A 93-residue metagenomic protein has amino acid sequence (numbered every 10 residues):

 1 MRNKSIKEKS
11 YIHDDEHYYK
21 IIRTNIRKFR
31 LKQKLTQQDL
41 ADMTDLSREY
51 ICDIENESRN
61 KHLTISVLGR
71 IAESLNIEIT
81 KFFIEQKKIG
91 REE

Functional and structural regions predicted by a protein language model:
R2-I12, K81-E93: Short, charged recognition helix plus adjacent turn of helix-turn-helix-like nucleic-acid-binding domains
K4-K32: A short, Lys/Arg-rich alpha-helix, primarily the initiator
T24-M43, R70: Short basic helix-loop element that most often maps to the first helix and adjoining turn of HTH DNA-binding modules
I26, L40-A41, I51-I54, F82: Conserved hydrophobic/aromatic packing and binding residues within compact polymer-binding modules
T36, S47-Y50, T64, E78: Short coil turns linking two alpha-helices in DNA-binding domains
D45-K61: Recognition helix of helix-turn-helix/homeodomain-like DNA-binding domains that insert into the DNA major groove
S58-E73: Short, basic-rich loop-to-helix N-cap that marks the start of a DNA-contacting helix
